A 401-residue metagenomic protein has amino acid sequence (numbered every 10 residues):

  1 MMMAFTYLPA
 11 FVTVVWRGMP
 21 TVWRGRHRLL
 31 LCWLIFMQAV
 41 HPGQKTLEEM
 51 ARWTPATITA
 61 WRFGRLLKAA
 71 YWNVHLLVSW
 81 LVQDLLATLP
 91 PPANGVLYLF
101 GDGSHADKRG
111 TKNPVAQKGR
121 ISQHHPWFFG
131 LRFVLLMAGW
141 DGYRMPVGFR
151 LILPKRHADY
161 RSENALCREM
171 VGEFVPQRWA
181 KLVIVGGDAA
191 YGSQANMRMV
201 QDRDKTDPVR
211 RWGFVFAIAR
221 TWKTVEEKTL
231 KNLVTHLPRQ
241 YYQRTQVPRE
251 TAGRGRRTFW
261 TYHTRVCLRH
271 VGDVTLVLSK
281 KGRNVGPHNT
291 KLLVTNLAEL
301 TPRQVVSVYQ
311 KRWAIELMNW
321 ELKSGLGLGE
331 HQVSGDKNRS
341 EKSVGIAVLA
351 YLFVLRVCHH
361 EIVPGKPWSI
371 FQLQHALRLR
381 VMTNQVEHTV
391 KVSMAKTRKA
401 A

Functional and structural regions predicted by a protein language model:
M1-H75: Gly/serine-rich nucleotide phosphate-binding loop at the start of the catalytic core of nucleotide/ADP-ribose-handling
L34, N289-W313: Extended, non-catalytic structural segments that build the interaction scaffolds of large macromolecular assemblies
I35, M50, G95-R109, L136 (+5 more regions): Short, conserved catalytic/metal-binding motifs centered on acidic residues
F36-M37, L66-Y143, L153: Active-site-proximal, Lys/Arg-enriched surface segment that forms a nucleic-acid-binding/basic interface patch
W61-R65, A70, I121-L182, V274-L276 (+1 more regions): Electropositive, glycine- and tryptophan-enriched low-complexity nucleic-acid-binding patches
H105, P302-V333: Short amphipathic alpha-helical "interface-anchor" segments enriched in bulky aromatics
L151-K281, K366-F371: An internal, acidic/charged active-site-proximal segment that coordinates divalent cations and/or engages
L328-V386: Basic, amphipathic alpha-helical segments enriched in Lys/Arg and hydrophobic/aromatic residues
